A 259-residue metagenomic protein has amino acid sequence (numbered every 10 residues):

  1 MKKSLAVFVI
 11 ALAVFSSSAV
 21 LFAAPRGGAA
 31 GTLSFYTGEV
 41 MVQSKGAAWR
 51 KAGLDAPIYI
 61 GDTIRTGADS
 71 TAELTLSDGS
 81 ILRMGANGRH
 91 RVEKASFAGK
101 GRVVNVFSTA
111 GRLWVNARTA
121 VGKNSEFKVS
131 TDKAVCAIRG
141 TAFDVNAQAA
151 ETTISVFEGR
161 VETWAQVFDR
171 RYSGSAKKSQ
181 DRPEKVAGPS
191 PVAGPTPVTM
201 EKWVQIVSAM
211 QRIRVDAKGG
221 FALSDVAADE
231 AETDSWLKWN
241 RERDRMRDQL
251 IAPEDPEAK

Functional and structural regions predicted by a protein language model:
K2-A29, W49-L54, S77, G85 (+3 more regions): C-terminal interaction modules
A24-R26, A110, R139-G140: Charged, amphipathic alpha-helical segments
P25-M41: Short N-terminal segments immediately surrounding and downstream of signal-peptide cleavage
G38, I64-C136, I154-T163: Short, small-residue-rich packing micro-motifs
M41-Q43, Q166: Core beta-strand residues in small-molecule sensory/regulatory alpha/beta domains
K45-G61, R65-S70, G140: N-terminal post-signal-peptidase region of extra-cytosolic proteins
V135-V145: Conserved short histidine dyad/triad with adjacent acidic residue
